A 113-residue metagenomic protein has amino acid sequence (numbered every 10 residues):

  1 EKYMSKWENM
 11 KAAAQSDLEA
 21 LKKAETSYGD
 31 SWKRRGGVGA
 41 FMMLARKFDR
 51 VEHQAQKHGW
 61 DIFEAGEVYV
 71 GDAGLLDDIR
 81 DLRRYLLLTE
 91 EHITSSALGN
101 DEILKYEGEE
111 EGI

Functional and structural regions predicted by a protein language model:
E1-I113: Intrinsically disordered, low-complexity regulatory regions that flank transcription factor DNA-binding cores
